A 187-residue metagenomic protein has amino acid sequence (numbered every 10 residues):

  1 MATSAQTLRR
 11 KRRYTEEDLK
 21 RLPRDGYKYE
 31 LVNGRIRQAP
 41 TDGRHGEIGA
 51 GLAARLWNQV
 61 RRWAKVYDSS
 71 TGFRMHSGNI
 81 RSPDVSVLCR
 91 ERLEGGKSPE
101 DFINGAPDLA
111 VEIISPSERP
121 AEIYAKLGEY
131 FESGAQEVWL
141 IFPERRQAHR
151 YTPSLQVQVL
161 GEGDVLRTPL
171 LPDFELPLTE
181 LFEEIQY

Functional and structural regions predicted by a protein language model:
M1-Y187: Gly/Pro/Ser/Thr-rich low-complexity, intrinsically disordered segments predominantly at protein N-termini
